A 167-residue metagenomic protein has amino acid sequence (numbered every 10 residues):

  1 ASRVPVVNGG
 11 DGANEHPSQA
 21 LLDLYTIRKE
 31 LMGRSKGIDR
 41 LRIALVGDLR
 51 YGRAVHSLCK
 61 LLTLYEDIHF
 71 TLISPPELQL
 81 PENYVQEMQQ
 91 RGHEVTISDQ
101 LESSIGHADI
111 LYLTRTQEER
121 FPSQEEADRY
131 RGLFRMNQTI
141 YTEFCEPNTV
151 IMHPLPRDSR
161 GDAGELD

Functional and structural regions predicted by a protein language model:
A1-R28, D158-S159, A163: Phosphate/diphosphate ligand-binding glycine-rich loop within oxidoreductases
S2-R3, E66, R91, P147: Short, structured coil segments at secondary-structure junctions
V6-G9, H16, L45, I97 (+1 more regions): General beta-strand structural signal in soluble alpha/beta enzymes
D11-G12, P75-E77, T116, P154-P156: Short, ordered loop/turn segments at secondary-structure junctions
E15-L22, R53, S57, Q79-N83 (+1 more regions): Conserved active-site and cofactor/substrate-binding residues in soluble primary-metabolism enzymes
K29-T114: Glycine-rich phosphate/diphosphate-binding loop of Rossmann-like nucleotide-binding domains
Q86-D167: Rossmann-like adenosine-cofactor binding region
